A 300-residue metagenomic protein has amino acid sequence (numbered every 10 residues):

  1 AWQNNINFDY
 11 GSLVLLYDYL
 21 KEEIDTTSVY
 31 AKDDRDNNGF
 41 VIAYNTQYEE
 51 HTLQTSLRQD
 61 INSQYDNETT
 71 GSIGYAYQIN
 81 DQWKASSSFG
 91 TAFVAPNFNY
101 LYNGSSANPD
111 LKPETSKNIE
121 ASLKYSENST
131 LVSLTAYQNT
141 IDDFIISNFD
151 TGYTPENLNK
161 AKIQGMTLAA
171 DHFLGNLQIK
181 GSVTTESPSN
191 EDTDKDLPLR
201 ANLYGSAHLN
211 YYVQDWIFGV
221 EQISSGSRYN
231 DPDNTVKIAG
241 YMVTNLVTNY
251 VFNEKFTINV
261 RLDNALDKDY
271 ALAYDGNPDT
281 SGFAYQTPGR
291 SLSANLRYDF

Functional and structural regions predicted by a protein language model:
A1-Q78, Y125, T130-S133, F173 (+1 more regions): Face-selective signature of the C-terminal outer-membrane beta-barrel domain
W2-I6, I42-T46, I73-Y77, A121-Y125 (+5 more regions): Residues on the lipid-exposed face of transmembrane beta-strands in outer-membrane beta-barrel proteins
Y10-V14, T46-T52, V132, A136-T140 (+4 more regions): Gram-negative outer-membrane beta-barrel transporters
S12-V14, T52-Q54, G74, Q78 (+9 more regions): Membrane-spanning beta-strand positions in outer-membrane beta-barrel proteins
E22-S28, Q64-E68, Q82-A85, V94-Y100 (+7 more regions): Outer-membrane beta-barrel proteins
D33, S63-Y65, Q78, K84 (+5 more regions): Outer-membrane beta-barrel signature, preferentially recognizing the C-terminal barrel domain of Gram-negative
D142, G175, R228-Y229, Y250-F300: C-terminal beta-signal and adjacent terminal beta-strands/loops of Gram-negative outer-membrane beta-barrel proteins
P232-I238, N277: Short, surface-exposed loop/helix-turn segments at secondary-structure junctions that function as lids/hinges flanking
